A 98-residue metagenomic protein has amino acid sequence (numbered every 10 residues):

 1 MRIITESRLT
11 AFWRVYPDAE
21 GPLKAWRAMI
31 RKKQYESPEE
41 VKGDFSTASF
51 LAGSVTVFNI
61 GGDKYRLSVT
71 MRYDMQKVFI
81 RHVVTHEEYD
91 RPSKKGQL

Functional and structural regions predicted by a protein language model:
M1-K64, R72-F79, H86-L98: Basic, Lys/Arg-enriched alpha-helical interface segments
